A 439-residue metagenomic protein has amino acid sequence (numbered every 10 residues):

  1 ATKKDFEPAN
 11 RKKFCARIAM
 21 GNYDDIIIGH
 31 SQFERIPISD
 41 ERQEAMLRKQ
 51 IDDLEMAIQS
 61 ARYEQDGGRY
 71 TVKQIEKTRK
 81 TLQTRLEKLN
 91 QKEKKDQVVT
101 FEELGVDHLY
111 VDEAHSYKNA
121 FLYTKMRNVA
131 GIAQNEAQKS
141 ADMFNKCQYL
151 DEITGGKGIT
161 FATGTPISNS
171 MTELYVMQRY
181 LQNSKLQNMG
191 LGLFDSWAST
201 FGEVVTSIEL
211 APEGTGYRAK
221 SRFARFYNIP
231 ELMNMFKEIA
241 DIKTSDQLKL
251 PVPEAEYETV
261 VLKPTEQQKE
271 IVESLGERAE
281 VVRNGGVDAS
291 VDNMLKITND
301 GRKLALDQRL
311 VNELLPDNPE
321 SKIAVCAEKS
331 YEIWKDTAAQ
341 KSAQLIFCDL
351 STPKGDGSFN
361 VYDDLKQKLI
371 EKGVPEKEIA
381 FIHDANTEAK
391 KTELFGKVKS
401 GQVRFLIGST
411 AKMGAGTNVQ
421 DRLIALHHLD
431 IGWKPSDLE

Functional and structural regions predicted by a protein language model:
T2-K3, H383, L429-G432: Short beta->alpha connector loops at strand-helix junctions that form conserved, small/polar/Pro-enriched
D5-E7, S31-E34, H115-S116, T165-N169 (+5 more regions): Conserved nucleotide-binding/hydrolysis micro-motifs of P-loop NTPases
R11-I58, Y63, Y70, K77-H108 (+4 more regions): Inter-lobe coupling linker of SF2 helicases/translocases
G29, F33-D40, E103, Y117-K118 (+3 more regions): SF2 helicase motor core recognition
I38-E44, T124-N135, S221-R222, T352-V361: Short, flexible/disordered intra-domain loops and linkers
R42-M46, K125-G131, V176-Y180, Y362-L369 (+1 more regions): Glycine-rich, phosphate-binding/catalytic loops in enzymes
L250-L406, A411-M413, T417: Conserved Helicase C-terminal RecA-like lobe
